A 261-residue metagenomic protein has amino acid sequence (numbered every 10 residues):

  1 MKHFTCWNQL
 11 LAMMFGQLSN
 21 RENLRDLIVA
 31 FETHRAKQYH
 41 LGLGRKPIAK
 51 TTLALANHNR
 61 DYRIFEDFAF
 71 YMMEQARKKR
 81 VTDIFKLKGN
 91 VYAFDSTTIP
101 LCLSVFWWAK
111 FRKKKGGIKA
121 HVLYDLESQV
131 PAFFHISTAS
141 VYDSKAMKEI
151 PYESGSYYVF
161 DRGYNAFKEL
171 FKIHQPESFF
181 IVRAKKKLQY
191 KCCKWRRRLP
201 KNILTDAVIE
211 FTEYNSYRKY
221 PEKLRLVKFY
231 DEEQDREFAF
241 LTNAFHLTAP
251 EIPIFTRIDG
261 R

Functional and structural regions predicted by a protein language model:
M1-D26, A30, R60, D67-Y71 (+3 more regions): Single, function-defining residue in the core of a domain
N20-N23, R35-H40, L55, L101-C102: Short active-site-adjacent helix-start/loop capping segments
E32-L43, A146-M147: Glycine-rich loop/turn
K37, Y62-F65, Q75: Short helix C-cap/helix-to-loop transition motifs enriched in small/turn-promoting residues
H40-R60: Major-groove recognition helix of helix-turn-helix-like DNA-binding domains
P47, E74-A76: Juxtamembrane/interface motifs at transmembrane-helix termini
A109: A glycine- and small-aliphatic-rich helix-loop capping segment at beta-alpha/alpha-beta transitions that lines
